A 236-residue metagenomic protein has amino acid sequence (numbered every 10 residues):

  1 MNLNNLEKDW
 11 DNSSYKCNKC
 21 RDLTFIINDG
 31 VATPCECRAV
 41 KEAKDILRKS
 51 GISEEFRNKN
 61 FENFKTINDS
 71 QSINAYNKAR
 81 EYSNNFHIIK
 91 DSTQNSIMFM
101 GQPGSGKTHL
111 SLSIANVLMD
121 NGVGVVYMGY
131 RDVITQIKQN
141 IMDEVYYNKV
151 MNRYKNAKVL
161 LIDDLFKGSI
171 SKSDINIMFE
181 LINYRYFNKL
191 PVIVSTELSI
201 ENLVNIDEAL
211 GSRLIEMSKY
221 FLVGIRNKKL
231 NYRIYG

Functional and structural regions predicted by a protein language model:
M1-N74, F221, N227, R233-G236: A short, basic N-terminal segment
K65-I97: Pre-Walker A (pre-P-loop) alpha-helix and adjacent loop at the N terminus of AAA/AAA+ ATPase modules, a conserved
S70-N77, M119-N156, K172: Short glycine-rich substrate-engagement loop in P-loop NTPases that contacts/grips substrate
K90-S111: Walker A/P-loop nucleotide-binding motif
H109-V123: P-loop NTPase Walker A phosphate-binding motif
V123-G124, N156-V159, N188-V194: Loop/turn-to-beta-strand initiation segments
I134-N140, K167-G236: Replace "adjacent to P-loop NTPase cores in ATP/GTP-dependent enzymes" with "adjacent to NTP-binding cores
A157, D164-F166: Conserved Walker B
